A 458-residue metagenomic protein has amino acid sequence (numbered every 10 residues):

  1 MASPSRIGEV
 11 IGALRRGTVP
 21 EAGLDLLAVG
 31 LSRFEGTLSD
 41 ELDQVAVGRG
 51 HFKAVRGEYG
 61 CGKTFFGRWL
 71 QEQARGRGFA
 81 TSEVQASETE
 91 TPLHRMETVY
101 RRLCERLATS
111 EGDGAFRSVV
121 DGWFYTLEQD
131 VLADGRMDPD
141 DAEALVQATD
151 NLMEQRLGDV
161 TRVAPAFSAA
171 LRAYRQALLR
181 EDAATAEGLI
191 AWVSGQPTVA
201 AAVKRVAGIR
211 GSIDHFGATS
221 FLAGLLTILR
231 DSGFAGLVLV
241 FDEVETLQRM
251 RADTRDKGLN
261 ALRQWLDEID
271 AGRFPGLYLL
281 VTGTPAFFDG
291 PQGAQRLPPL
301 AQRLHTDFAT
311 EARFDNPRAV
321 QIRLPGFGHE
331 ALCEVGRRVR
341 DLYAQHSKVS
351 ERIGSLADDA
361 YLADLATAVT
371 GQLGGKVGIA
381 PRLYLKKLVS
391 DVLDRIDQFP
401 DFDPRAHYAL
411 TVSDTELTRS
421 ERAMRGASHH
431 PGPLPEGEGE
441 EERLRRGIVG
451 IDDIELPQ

Functional and structural regions predicted by a protein language model:
M1-G50, D401-G426, R443-Q458: A short, basic N-terminal segment
S5-R6, A186-L239, E243-A357: The catalytic "switch" region of P-loop NTPases
L24-S32, G60, L93, A183 (+5 more regions): Conserved phosphate/pyrophosphate-binding and hydrolysis machinery centered on Walker-type P-loop NTPases, extending
T37, W69-Q73, R95-R106, G258-A261 (+2 more regions): Alpha-helical scaffold elements adjacent to nucleotide-binding pockets in ATP/GTP-utilizing enzyme cores
A54-G57, C61, F65-S232, R395-P400: P-loop NTPase nucleotide-binding core
F65, Q129-L132, L247-R251, T411-E421: Eukaryote-specific, cytoplasm-facing alpha-helical/coiled-coil scaffolding segments in long proteins
R172-A191, Q196, A312-R318, P325-H429 (+2 more regions): C-terminal alpha-helical "lid" subdomain
